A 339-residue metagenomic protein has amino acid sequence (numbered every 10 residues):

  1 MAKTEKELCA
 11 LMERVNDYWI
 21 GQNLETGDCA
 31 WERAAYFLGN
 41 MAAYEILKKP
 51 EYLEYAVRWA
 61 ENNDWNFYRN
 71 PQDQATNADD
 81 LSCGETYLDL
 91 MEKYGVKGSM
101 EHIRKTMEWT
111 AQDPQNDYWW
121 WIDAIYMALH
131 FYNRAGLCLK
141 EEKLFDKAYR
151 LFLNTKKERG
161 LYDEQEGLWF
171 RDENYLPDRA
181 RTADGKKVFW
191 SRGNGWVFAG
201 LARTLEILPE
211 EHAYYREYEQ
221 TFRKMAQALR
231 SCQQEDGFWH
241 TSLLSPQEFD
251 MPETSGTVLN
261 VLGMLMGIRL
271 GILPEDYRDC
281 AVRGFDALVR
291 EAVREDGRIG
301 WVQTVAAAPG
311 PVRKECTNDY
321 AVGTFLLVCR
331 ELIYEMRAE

Functional and structural regions predicted by a protein language model:
A2-A34, A43-K105, W239-H240, P246 (+1 more regions): CBM-like carbohydrate-recognition segments
N16, A111, E173-R179, Q303-A308: The feature captures the short pre-catalytic strand/loop hairpin that immediately precedes and shapes the active-site
A34-F37, G84, L129, G195-F198 (+1 more regions): Membrane-embedded glycan transfer/ligation machinery that uses polyprenyl lipid-linked sugar donors/oligosaccharides
A75-T76, W119-W121, W190: Residue-level recognition of hydrophobic positions within alpha-helical transmembrane segments
S99-Y132: Asp-box/WD-like beta-propeller blade repeats and closely related beta-sheet repeat scaffolds
N133-L243, F249-V261, D276-V302, Y320 (+1 more regions): Extended ligand-binding clefts on enzyme/binding-domain cores
